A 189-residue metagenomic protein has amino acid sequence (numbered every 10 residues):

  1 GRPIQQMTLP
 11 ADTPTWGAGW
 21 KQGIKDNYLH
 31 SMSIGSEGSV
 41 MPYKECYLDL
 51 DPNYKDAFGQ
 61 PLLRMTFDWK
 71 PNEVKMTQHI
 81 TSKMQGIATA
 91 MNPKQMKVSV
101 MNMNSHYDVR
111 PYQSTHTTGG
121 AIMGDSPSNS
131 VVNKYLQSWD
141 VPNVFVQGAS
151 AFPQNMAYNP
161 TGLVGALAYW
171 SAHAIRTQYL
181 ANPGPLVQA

Functional and structural regions predicted by a protein language model:
G1-L63, D68-V74, S114-T118, W139 (+1 more regions): FAD cofactor-binding and catalytic pocket of flavoenzymes
L29, K75-S99: Flavin-binding catalytic cores
L50, M84, M123, G148 (+1 more regions): Hydrophobic, well-ordered secondary-structure elements that form the walls of internal hydrophobic environments
A88-K134: An extended, acidic, His-containing surface patch that forms the Zn2+-binding/catalytic region of metallohydrolases
A88-Q95, S171-Y179: A generic secondary-structure signal for well-formed alpha-helical elements
M101, S105, V109-R110, H116 (+1 more regions): Active-site-proximal substrate-binding core of FAD-dependent oxidoreductases
K134-Y135, W139-P142: Active-site-adjacent "gating/activation" loops or surface patches in catalytic cores
Q154-I175: A conserved FAD-binding loop/helix module that cradles the flavin
